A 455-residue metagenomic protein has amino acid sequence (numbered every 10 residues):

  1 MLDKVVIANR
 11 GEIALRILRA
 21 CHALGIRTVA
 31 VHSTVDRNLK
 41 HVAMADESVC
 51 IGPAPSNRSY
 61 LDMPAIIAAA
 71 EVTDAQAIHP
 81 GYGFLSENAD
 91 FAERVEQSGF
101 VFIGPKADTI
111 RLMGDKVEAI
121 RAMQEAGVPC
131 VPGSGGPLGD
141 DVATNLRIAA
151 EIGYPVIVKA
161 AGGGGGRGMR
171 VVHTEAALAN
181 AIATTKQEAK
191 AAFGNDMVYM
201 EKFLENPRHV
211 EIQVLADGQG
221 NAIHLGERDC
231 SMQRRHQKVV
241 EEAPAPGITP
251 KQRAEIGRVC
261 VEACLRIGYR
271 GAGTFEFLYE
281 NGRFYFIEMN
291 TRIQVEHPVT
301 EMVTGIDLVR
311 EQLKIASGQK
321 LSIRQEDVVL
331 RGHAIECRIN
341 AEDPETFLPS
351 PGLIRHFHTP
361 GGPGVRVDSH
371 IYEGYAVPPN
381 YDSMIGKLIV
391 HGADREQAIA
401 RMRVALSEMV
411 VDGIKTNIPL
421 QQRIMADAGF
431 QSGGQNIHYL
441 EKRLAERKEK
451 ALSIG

Functional and structural regions predicted by a protein language model:
M1-A126, L138-R147, Q397: ATP-binding N-terminal substructure of ATP-dependent carboxylate-amine bond-forming enzymes
I7-R16, A20-I26, T34, S48-C50 (+7 more regions): ATP-dependent carboxylate activation and anion-phosphoryl transfer catalytic cores that bind Mg-ATP to form
G133-S134: Conserved beta3 strand of the protein kinase N-lobe
R147-I157: Acidic/histidine-enriched active-site and ligand-binding environments that engage anionic O-linkages
